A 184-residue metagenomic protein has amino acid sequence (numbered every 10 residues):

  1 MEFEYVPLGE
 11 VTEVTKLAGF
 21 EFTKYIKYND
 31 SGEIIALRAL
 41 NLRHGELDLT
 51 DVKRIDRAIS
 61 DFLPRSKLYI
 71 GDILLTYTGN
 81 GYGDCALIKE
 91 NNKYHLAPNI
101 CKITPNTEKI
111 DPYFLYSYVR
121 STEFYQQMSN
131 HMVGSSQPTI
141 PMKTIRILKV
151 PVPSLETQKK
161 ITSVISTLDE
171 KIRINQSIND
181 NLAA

Functional and structural regions predicted by a protein language model:
M1-E4, I35, Y94, S117 (+1 more regions): Residues that recognize and position ribonucleotide moieties
M1-G19, I147-A184: Non-catalytic DNA-recognition/assembly elements of restriction-modification systems
Y5-I26, L40-I70: Sequence-specific dsDNA recognition surfaces
G19, R38-A39, I55-R120: A short beta-sheet element
Y28-S31: Membrane-cytosol interface segments
R43, D48-D51, I59, D84 (+5 more regions): Glycine-rich, flexible loop/turn motifs
K93-C101, I110-Y113, V133-T162: A short glycine-rich beta-alpha junction/loop motif
